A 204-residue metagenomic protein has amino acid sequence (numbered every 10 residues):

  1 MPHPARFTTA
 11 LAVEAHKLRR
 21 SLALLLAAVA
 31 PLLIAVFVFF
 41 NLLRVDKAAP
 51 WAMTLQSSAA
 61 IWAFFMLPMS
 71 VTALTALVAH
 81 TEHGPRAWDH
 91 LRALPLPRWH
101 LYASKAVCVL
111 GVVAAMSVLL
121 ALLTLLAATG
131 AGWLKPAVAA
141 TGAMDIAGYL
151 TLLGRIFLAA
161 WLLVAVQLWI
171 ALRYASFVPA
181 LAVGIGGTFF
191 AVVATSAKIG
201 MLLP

Functional and structural regions predicted by a protein language model:
M1-A28: Aromatic- and glycine-rich beta-strand/loop motifs that create alpha-glucan
E14, L18, R92, A165-A175 (+1 more regions): Generic transmembrane alpha-helix motif of multi-pass integral membrane proteins
A27-P31, K105-A106, G184-I185: Residue-level recognition of transmembrane alpha-helices in multi-pass small-molecule transporters/permeases
L32-V71, T75, A103, V107-Y174: Secretory targeting signals
V38-N41, Y174-P204: Transmembrane helix segments
A73-R92: Transmembrane helix boundary and interhelical loop/hinge segments in multi-pass membrane proteins
R92-R98: Short helix-to-coil transition segments within interhelical loops that connect adjacent transmembrane helices
